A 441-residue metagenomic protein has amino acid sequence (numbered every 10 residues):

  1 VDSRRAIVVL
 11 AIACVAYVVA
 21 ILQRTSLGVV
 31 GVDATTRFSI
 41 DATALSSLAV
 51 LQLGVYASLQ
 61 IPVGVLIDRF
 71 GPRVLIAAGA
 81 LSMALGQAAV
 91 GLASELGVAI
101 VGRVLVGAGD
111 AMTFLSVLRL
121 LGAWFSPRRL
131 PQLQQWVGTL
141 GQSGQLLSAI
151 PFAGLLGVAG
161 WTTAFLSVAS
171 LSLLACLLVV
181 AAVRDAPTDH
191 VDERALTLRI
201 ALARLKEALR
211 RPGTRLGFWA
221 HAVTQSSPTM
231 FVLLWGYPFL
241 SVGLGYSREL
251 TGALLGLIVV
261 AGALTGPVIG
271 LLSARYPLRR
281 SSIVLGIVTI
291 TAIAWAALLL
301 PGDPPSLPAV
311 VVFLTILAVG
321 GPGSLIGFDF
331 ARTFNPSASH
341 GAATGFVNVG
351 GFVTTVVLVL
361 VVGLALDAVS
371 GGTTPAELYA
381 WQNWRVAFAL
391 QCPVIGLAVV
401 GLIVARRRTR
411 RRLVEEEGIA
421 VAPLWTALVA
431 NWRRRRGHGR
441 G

Functional and structural regions predicted by a protein language model:
V1-D2, R184-F218, A420-H438: Juxtamembrane intracellular "pre-TM" segments in multi-pass secondary transporters
L27-G28, P212-G266, V356-G363: Extracytoplasmic gate region of multi-pass secondary transporters
S39, G71, L92-V98, G109 (+3 more regions): Helix-breaking motifs and short loop linkers at transmembrane-helix boundaries and internal kinks in secondary membrane
S58-G97: Conserved MFS/SLC helix-loop-helix module at the cytosolic interface between two early adjacent transmembrane helices
L59-G71, T265-R279: Helix-to-loop junctions at the C-terminal end of transmembrane segments in multipass secondary transporters
R69-G79, A274-T289: Cytoplasmic membrane-interface "Motif A"-like loop-to-helix N-cap segments of 12-TM Major Facilitator Superfamily
G102-G141: Cytoplasmic helix-loop-helix junction between adjacent transmembrane helices in 12-TM secondary transporters
W136-D185: Helix-loop-helix hairpin linking two adjacent transmembrane segments in secondary transporters
